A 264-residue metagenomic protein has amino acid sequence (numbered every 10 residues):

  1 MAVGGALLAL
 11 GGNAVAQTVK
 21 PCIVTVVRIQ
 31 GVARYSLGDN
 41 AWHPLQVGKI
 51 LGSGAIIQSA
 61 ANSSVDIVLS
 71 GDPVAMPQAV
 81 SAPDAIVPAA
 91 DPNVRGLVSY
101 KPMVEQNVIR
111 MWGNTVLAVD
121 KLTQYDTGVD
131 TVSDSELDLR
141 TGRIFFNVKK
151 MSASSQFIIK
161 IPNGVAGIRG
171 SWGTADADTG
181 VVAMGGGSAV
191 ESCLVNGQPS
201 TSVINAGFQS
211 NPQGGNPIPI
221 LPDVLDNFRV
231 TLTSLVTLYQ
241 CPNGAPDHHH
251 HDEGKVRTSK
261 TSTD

Functional and structural regions predicted by a protein language model:
M1-P21, W42-V47, V65-G113, V119-E136 (+2 more regions): C-terminal interaction modules
A16-R34: Short N-terminal segments immediately surrounding and downstream of signal-peptide cleavage
Q30-N40, S192: Short beta-strand segments and strand-loop junctions that repeat across beta-rich extracellular domains
I57-A61: A short, solvent-exposed beta-strand micro-motif common in secreted/extracellular proteins
